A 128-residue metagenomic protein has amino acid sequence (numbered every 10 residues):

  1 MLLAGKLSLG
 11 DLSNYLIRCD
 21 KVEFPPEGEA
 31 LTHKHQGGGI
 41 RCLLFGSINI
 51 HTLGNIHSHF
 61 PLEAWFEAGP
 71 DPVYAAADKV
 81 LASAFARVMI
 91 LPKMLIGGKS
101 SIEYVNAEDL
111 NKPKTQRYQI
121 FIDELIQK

Functional and structural regions predicted by a protein language model:
M1, G69-K99: Ligand-binding loop in jelly-roll beta-barrel domains
M1-L16, S101-K128: A short, N-terminal "cap"/entry segment at the start of jelly-roll beta-barrel domains of the cupin/DSBH fold
R18-E23: Short amphipathic
F24, T52-V73: Short acidic-glycine-tyrosine-enriched beta hairpin
E27-G39: A short beta-loop-beta micro-motif enriched in histidine and acidic residues
Q36-N55: Glycine- and acidic-residue-biased ligand/ion/polar-headgroup-sensing regions
R41-C42, N49, W65-E67, R87: Structural recognition of the beta-strand scaffold that forms the well-ordered cores of secreted hydrolase catalytic
T52-L53, G98-S100: Short, solvent-exposed loop/turn and secondary-structure capping segments
